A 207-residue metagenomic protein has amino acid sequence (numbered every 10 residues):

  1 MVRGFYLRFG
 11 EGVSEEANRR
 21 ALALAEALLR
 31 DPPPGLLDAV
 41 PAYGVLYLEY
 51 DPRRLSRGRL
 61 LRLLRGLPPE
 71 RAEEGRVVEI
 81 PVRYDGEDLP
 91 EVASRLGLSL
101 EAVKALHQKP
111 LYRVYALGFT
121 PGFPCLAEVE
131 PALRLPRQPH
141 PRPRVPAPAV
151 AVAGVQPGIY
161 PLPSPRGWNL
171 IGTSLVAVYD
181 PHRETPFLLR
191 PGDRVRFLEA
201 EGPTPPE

Functional and structural regions predicted by a protein language model:
M1-E207: Conserved "landmark" site that anchors the functional core of diverse proteins
